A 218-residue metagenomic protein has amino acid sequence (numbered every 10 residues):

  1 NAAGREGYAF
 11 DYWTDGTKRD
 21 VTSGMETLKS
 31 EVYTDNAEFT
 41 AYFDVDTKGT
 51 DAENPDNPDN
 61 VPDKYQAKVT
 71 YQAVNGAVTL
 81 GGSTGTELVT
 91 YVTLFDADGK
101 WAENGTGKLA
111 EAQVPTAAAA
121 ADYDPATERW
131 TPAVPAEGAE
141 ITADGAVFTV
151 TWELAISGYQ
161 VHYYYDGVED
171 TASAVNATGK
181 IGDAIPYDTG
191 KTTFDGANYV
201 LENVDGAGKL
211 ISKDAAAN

Functional and structural regions predicted by a protein language model:
N1-G24, D98-E140, A184-N218: Surface-exposed interfaces of beta-sheet-rich extracellular modules
A3, V21-D51, P58-A73, A136-Y164 (+2 more regions): Conserved "repeat-terminator" motif of extracellular CCP/Sushi domains
E6-Y8, E31, A37, A41 (+7 more regions): Short non-domain terminal segments
Y8-A9, K18-T22, K48-T50, G76-G81 (+3 more regions): Short loop/beta submotifs within extracellular cysteine-rich repeat domains
G24-T27, T79, E87, T93 (+4 more regions): Acidic/proline-rich low-complexity IDRs
A41, G85, A117-A118, A146 (+1 more regions): Small side chains
V45, N57-D96, L154-D183: Extracellular, modular beta-sheet/disulfide-rich ectodomains of secreted and cell-surface proteins
T50-E53, A119-A120: Solvent-exposed, low-complexity segments and loops of surface/extracellular structural proteins
